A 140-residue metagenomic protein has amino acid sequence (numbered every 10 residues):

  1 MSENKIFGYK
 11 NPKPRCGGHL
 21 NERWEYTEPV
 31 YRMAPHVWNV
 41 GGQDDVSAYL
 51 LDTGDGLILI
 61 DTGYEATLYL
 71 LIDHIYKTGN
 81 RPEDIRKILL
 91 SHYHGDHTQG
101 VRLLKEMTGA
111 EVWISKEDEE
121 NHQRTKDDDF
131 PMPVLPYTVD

Functional and structural regions predicted by a protein language model:
M1-R23: Accessory terminal helices/loops
I6-F7, L71, L104: Hydrophobic side chains in well-ordered alpha-helices of soluble proteins
K10, L59, V134-P136: Short, compositionally biased strand/turn segments that nucleate or flank brief secondary-structure elements
K13, D55-L57, R86-K87: A short, structure-level motif marking secondary-structure boundaries and short turns
K13, H19, D44, A66 (+1 more regions): Residue-level detector of flexible, active-site-proximal loop/helix-junction positions within diverse enzyme catalytic
G17, L59-I60, L89-L90: A generic structural signal for short
R23-T78: Conserved beta-strand hairpin/beta-sheet module of binuclear metal-dependent hydrolase folds, prominently
A66-L68, Y76-D140: Active-site HxH/HxHxD metal-binding segment of metal-dependent hydrolases
